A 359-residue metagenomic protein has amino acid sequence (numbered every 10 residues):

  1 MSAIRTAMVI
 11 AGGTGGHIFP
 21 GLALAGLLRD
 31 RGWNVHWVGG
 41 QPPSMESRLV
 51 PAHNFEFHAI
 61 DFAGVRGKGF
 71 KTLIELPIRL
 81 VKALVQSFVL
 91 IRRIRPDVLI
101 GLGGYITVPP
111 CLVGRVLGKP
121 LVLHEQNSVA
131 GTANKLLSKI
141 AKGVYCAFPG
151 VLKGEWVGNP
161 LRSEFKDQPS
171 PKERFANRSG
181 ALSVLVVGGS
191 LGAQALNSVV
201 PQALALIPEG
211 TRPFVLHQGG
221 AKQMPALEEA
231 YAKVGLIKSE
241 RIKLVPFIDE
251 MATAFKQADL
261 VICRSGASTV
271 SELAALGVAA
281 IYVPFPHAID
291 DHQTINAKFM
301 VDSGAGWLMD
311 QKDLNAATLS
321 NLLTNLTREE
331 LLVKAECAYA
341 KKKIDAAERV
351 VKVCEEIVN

Functional and structural regions predicted by a protein language model:
I4-G12, R29-R79, A221-Q223, D310-K312: Conserved nucleotide-sugar phosphate-binding/catalytic loop shared by glycosyltransferases and other
N34, P42, E56, R115-P171: Active-site-proximal region of nucleotide-activated glycan assembly enzymes, centered on histidine/acidic-rich loops
V38, P43-S44, L49-P51, S170-P171 (+3 more regions): Donor-nucleotide binding loops and adjacent catalytic segments primarily of GT-B fold Leloir glycosyltransferases
V65-V98, V116: An amphipathic, basic-hydrophobic alpha-helix
P96-V98, T253-S271, V278-A279: Acidic donor-binding loop of glycosyltransferase active sites
A280, A297-Q311, T324-N325: A short acidic/histidine/glycine-rich donor-binding loop in glycosyltransferase catalytic cores
L331-I344: A short, well-ordered alpha-helix in the C-terminal region of glycosyltransferases
K343-N359: C-terminal alpha-helical cap of glycosyltransferases
